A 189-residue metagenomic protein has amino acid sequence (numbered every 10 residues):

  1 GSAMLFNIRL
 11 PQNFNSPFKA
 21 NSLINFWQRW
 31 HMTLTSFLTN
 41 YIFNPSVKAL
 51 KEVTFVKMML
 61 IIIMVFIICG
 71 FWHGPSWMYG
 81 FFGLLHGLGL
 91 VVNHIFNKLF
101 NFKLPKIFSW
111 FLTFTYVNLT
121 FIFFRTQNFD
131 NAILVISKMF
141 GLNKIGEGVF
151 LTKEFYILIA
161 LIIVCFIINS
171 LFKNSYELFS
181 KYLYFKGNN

Functional and structural regions predicted by a protein language model:
G1-C165, N169-N189: Membrane-embedded transmembrane alpha-helical bundles that form the catalytic cores of multi-pass lipid-modifying
